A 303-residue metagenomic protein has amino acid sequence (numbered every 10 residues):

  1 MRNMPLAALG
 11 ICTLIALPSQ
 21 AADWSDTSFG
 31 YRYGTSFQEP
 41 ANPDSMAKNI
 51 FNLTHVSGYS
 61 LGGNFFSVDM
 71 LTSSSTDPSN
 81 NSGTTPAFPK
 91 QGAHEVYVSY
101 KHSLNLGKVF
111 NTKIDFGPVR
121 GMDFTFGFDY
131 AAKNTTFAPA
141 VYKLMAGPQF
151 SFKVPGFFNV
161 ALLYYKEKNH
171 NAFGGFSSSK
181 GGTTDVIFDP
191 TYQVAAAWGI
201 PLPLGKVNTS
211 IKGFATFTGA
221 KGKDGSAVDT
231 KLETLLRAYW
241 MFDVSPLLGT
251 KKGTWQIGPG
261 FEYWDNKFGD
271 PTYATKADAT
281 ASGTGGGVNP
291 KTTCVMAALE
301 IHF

Functional and structural regions predicted by a protein language model:
M1-W24: Cleavable N-terminal export/targeting peptides
Q20-D26, V56, L61-S67, L106-D123 (+3 more regions): Short loop/turn motifs that connect adjacent beta-strands in outer-membrane beta-barrel proteins
A21-L71: Short glycine/proline- and aromatic-enriched beta-strand/turn motifs that initiate or cap beta-hairpins
Y33-F37, M70-S74, F128-N134, L162-H170 (+4 more regions): Transmembrane beta-strands of outer-membrane beta-barrel pores
L53-S57, Y100-K108, L144-F152, V194-I200 (+2 more regions): Residues on the lipid-exposed face of transmembrane beta-strands in outer-membrane beta-barrel proteins
F66-F137, D229, E233, A274-K276 (+2 more regions): Surface-exposed loop and membrane-interface regions of Gram-negative outer-membrane beta-barrel proteins
A161-T230: Short helix-loop boundary/capping segments
N289-F303: Outer-membrane beta-barrel "beta-signal"
